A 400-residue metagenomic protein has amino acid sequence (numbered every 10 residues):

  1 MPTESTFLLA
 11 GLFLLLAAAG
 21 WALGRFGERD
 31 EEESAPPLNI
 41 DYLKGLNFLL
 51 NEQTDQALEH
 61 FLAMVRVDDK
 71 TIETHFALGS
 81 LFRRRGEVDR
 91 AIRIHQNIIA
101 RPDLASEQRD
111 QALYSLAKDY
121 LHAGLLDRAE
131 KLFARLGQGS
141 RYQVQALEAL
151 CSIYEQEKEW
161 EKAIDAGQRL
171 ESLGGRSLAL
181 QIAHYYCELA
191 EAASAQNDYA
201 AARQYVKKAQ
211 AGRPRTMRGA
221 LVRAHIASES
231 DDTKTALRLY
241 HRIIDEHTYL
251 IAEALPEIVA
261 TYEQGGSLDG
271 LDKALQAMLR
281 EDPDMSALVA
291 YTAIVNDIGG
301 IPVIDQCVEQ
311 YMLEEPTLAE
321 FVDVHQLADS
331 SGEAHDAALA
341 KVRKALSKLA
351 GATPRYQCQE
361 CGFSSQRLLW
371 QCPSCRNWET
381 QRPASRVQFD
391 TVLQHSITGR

Functional and structural regions predicted by a protein language model:
M1-P36, K131-E148, Q156-S172, S365 (+2 more regions): Long, contiguous interaction/recruitment modules in multidomain scaffold/adaptor proteins
S34-K70, A77, R83-E87, R93 (+3 more regions): Alpha-helical segment of the N-proximal tetratricopeptide repeat
N39, E73, E107-Q111, Q145 (+6 more regions): Start-of-helix register in tetratricopeptide repeats
K44, L78, L116, L150 (+7 more regions): Structural register within alpha-helical repeat arrays
F48, F82, Y120, Y154 (+5 more regions): Residue at a conserved register position within TPR or TPR-like alpha-solenoid repeats
T54-D55, V88, L126, W160 (+5 more regions): TPR-repeat structural position
D69, D103, E107, R141 (+5 more regions): Short coil turns that delineate tetratricopeptide repeat
